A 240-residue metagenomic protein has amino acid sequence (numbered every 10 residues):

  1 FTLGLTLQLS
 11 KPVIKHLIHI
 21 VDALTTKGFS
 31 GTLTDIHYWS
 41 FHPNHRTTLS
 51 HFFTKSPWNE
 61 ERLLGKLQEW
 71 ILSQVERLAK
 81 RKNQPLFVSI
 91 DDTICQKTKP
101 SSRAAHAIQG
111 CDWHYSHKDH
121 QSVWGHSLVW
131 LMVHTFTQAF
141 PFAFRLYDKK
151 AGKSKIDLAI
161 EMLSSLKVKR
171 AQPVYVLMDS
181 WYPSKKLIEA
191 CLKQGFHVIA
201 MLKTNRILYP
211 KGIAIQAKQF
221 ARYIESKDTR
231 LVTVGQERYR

Functional and structural regions predicted by a protein language model:
F1-E60: Gly/serine-rich nucleotide phosphate-binding loop at the start of the catalytic core of nucleotide/ADP-ribose-handling
A23, T54-Q138, G235-R240: Active-site-proximal, Lys/Arg-enriched surface segment that forms a nucleic-acid-binding/basic interface patch
A23, W39, S73-R77, E161-K169: A generic secondary-structure signal
I36, L131, V198: A residue-level signal for conserved active-site and pocket-lining positions in enzyme catalytic cores
T47-H51, S56-P57, D112-P173: Electropositive, glycine- and tryptophan-enriched low-complexity nucleic-acid-binding patches
K97-A104, P141-F144, I188-E189, K211: Short, conserved acidic/polar surface loops in the N-terminal third of protein domains
L146-R240: An internal, acidic/charged active-site-proximal segment that coordinates divalent cations and/or engages
